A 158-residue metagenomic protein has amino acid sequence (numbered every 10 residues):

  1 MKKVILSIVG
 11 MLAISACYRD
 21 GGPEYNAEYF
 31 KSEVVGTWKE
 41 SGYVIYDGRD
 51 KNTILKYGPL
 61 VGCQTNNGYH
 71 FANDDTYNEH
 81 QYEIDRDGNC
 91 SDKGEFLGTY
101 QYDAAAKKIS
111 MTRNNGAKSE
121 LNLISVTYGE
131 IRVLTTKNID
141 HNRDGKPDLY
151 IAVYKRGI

Functional and structural regions predicted by a protein language model:
M1-V4, R19: Positively charged n-region of N-terminal signal peptides that target proteins for export
L6-I8: Sec-dependent N-terminal signal peptides
I14-A16: C-terminal motif of bacterial Sec signal peptides marking the signal peptidase cleavage site
Y18-L97, D103-I158: Lipid interaction determinants
